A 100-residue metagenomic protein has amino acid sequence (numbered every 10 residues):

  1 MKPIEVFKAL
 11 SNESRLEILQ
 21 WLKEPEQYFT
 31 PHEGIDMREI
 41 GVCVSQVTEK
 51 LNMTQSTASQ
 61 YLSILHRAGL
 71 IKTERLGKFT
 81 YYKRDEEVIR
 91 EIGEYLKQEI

Functional and structural regions predicted by a protein language model:
M1-F7: Short, Lys/Arg-enriched N-terminal segment that forms or immediately precedes the first helix of a structured domain
K8, S14-T54, T80-E87: N-terminal helix-turn-helix DNA-binding core of bacterial DNA-binding proteins
R15, Q60-Y61: Histidine-centered divalent metal-coordination motifs
E49, Q60, H66-R67: Alpha-helical residues within the helix-turn-helix
R67-L76, K83: Beta-hairpin "wing" of winged helix-turn-helix
V88-I92: Short, charged/polar, Gly/Pro-enriched secondary-structure boundary elements
Y95-L96: Residue-level signal for well-ordered alpha-helical positions
E99-I100: A common structural junction motif
